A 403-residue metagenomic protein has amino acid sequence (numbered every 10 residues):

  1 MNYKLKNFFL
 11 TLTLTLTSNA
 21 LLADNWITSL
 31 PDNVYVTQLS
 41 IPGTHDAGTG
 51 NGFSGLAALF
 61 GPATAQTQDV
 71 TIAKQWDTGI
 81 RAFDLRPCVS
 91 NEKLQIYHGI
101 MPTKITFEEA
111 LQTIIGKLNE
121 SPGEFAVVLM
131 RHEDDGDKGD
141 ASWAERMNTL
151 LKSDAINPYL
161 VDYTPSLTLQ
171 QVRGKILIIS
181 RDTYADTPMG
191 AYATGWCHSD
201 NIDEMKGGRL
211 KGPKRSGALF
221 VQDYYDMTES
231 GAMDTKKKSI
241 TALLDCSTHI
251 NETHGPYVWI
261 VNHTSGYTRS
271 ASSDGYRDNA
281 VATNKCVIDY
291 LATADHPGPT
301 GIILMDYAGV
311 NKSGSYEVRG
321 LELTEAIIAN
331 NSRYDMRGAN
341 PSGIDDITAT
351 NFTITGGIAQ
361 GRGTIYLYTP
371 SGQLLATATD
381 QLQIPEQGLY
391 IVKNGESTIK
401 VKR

Functional and structural regions predicted by a protein language model:
M1-L10: Bacterial N-terminal signal peptides that target proteins for export
F9-N19: Bacterial N-terminal signal peptides
L22-T78, N91-E120, F125, V261-N340: Long, acidic (Asp/Glu-rich), low-complexity accessory segments flanking structured domains
P42-T44, L85-C88, L129-D134, Y163-P165 (+4 more regions): Active-site-proximal beta-strand/loop segments in catalytic clefts of secreted hydrolases
P87-K93, Y97-V161: Metal-dependent phosphodiesterase/phospholipase catalytic core, i.e., the His/Asp/Glu-rich active-site region
L151-Q171, I178, T235-S239, L304-G343 (+1 more regions): C-terminal domain-boundary segment and adjacent tail
S153-P297: Surface-exposed substrate-engagement region within the catalytic domains of secreted or surface-exposed extracellular
D345-R403: C-terminal outer-membrane/trafficking sorting elements
